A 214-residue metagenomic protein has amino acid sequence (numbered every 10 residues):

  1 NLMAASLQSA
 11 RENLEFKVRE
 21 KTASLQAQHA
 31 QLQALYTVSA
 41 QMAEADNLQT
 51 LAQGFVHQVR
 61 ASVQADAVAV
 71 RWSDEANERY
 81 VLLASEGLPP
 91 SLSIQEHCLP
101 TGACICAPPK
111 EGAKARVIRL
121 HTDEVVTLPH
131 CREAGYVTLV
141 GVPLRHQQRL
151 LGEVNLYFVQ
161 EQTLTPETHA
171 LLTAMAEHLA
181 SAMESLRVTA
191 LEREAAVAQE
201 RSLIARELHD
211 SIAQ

Functional and structural regions predicted by a protein language model:
L7, R11-M42: Signal-transmission linkers at sensory-effector interfaces
H29-Y36, T165, H169-L203: Conserved signal-transmission helix
A34-M42, N47-D66, V70: Amphipathic alpha-helical coiled-coil segments that mediate homodimerization and allosteric signal transmission
H57-R60, A67-T101: GAF sensory/regulatory domain recognition with acknowledged cross-activation on helical regulatory dimers
A76, R145-L150, V159: Flexible loop/coil segments at beta-strand boundaries within sensory signal-transduction domains
P90-R116, L120-T127: Acidic/proline- and glycine-rich, intrinsically disordered low-complexity segments that serve as regulatory linkers
P129-H130, A134-V137, L151, Y157-A174: Regulatory loop-to-helix N-cap segments in sensory/regulatory domains that couple ligand/signal detection
V137-R145: A short, aliphatic-rich beta-strand micro-motif
